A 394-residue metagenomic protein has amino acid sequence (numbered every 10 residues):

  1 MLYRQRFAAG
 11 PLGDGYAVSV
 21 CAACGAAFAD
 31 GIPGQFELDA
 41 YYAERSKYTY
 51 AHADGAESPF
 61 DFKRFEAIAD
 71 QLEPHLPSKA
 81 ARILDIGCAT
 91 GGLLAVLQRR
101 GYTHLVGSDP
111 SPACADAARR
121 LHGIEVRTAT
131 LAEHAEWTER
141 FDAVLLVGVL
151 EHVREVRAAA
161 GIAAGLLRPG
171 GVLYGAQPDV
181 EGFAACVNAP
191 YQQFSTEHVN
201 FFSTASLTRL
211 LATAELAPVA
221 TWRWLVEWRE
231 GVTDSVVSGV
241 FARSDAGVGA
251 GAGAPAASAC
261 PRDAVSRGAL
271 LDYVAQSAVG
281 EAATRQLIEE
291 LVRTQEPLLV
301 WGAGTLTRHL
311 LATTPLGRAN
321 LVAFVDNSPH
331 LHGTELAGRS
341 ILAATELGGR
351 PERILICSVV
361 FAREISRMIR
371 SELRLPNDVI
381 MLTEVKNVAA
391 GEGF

Functional and structural regions predicted by a protein language model:
M1-V147, V156-A160, D234-G239, D245 (+2 more regions): Conserved N-terminal segment of class I S-adenosyl-L-methionine
A26-F28, G34-Q35, A89-L94, S111-A113 (+8 more regions): Short, solvent-exposed loop/turn segments at secondary-structure junctions
Y102, G171, R374-D378: A short helix->loop->beta-strand "cap" motif at the edges of active sites that frequently abuts
G148, H152, H198: Histidine-centered divalent metal-coordination motifs
R157-V172: A short glycine-rich, Lys/Arg-flanked "PGG" loop and its adjoining helix->strand segment in the class I
G175-N200, T204-L210: Short, glycine-/aromatic-enriched active-site segment of Class I SAM-dependent methyltransferases
L216-E227: Conserved S-adenosyl-L-methionine
S238-F394: Hydrophobic, well-ordered beta-alpha structural blocks that scaffold small-molecule cofactor pockets
